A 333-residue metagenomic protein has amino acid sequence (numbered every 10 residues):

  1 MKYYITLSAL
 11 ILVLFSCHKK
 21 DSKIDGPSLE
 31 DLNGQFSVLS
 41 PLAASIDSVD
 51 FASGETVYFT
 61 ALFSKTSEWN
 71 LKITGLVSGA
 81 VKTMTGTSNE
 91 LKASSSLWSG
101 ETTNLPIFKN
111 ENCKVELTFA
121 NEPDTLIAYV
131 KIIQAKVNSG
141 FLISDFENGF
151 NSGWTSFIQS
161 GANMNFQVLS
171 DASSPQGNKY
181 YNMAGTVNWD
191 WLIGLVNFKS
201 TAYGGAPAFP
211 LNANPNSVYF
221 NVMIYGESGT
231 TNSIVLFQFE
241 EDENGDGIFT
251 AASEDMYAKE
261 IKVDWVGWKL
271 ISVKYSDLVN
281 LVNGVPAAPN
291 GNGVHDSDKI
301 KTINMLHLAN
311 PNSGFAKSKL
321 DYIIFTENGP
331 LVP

Functional and structural regions predicted by a protein language model:
V13-S16: C-terminal motif of bacterial Sec signal peptides marking the signal peptidase cleavage site
H18-L97, E101-N112, A120-T155, P333: Acidic/polar, low-complexity intrinsically disordered N-terminal segments immediately downstream of a Sec signal
K23-S28, K136, L142, H307-P333: Extracellular polysaccharide-targeting segments
M84-S88, T103-L105, G205-N212, Y257-D264 (+1 more regions): Beta-strand-rich interaction surfaces with strong enrichment in secreted/lumenal proteins
N112-F119, V222, S272-K317, I323: Extracellular beta-strand ligand-recognition surfaces/modules
V137-N138, T201, A206, A213-A288 (+2 more regions): Extracellular ligand-binding interfaces
F141-G177: Compositionally biased low-complexity segments at domain edges in trafficked proteins and select soluble regulators
F166-S200: Short carbohydrate-recognition loop motifs
